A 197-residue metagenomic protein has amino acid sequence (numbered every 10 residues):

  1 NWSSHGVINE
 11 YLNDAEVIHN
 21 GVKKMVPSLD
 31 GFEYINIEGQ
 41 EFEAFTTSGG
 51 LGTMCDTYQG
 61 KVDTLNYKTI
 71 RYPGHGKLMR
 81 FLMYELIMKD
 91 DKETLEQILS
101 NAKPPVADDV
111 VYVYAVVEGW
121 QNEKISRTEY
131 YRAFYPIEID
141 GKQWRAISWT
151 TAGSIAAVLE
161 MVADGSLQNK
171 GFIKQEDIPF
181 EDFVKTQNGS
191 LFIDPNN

Functional and structural regions predicted by a protein language model:
N1-N197: C-terminal catalytic/substrate-binding lobe primarily of soluble NAD(P)-dependent oxidoreductases
